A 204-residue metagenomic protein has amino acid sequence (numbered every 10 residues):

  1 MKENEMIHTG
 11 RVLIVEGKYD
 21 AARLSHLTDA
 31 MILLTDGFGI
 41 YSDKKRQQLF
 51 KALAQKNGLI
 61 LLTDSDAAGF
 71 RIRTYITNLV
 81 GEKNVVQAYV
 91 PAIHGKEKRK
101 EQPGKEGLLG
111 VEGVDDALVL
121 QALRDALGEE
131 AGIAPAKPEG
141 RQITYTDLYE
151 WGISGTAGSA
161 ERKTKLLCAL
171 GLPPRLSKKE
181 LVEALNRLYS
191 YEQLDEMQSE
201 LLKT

Functional and structural regions predicted by a protein language model:
M1-L13: A short, flexible N-terminal coil/short beta segment enriched in small residues
R11-V12, K18-A22, H26-K56: Acidic, glycine-rich catalytic loops of TOPRIM or P-loop NTPase phosphate-binding modules used across DNA replication
V15-E16, T63: Short beta-strand scaffold positions
R23, R71-Y75: Phosphate- and divalent-cation-binding pockets in alpha/beta enzyme and binding domains that engage nucleotide-derived
G39-S42, L62-I72: Acidic, metal-coordinating catalytic cores used for nucleic-acid/nucleotide bond scission and strand-transfer chemistry
T77-E129: Long, charge-dense
Q121-R124, G128, I133-T204: C-terminal, charge/polar-rich interaction regions
